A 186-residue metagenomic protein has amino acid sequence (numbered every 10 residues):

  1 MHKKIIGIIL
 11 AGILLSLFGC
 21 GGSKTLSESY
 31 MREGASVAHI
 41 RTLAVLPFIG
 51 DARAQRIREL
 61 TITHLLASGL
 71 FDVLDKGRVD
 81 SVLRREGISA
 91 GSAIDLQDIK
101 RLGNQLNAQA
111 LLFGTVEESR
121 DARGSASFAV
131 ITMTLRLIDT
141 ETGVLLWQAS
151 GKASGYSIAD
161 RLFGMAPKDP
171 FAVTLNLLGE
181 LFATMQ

Functional and structural regions predicted by a protein language model:
M1-I9: Bacterial N-terminal signal peptides that target proteins for export
I8-L17: Bacterial N-terminal signal peptides
C20-R41, R56-R58, L102-L106, S125-F128 (+1 more regions): C-terminal/domain-edge helix-coil "capping" segments
I40-A108, F113, V144, Q148 (+1 more regions): N-terminal segment of the mature soluble domain
A52, A122-G124: A generic structural signal for short coil/turn motifs at secondary-structure boundaries
L83, S119-A122: Short, solvent-exposed loop/turn segments at secondary-structure junctions
A129-M133: Short, surface-exposed coil-to-beta transition loops
